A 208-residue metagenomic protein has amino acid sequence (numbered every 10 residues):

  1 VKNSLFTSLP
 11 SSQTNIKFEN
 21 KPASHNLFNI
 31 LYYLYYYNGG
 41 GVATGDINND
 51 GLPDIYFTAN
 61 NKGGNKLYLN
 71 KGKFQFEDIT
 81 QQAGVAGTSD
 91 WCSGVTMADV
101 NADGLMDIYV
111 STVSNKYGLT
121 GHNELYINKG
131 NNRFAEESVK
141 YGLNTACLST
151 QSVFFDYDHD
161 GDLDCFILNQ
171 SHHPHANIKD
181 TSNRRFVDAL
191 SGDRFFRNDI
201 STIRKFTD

Functional and structural regions predicted by a protein language model:
V1-D208: Beta-propeller-forming repeat regions
